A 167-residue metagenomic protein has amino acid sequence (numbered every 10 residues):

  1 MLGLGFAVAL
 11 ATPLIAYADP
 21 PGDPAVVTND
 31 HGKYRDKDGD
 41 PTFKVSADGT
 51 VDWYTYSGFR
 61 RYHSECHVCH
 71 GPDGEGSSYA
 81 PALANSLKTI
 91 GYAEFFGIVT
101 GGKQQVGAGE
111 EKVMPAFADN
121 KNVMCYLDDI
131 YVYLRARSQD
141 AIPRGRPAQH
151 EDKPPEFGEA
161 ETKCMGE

Functional and structural regions predicted by a protein language model:
M1-L4: Bacterial N-terminal signal peptides that target proteins for export
D19-K44, D52, G109-E167: Flexible coil segments in periplasmic/lumen-exposed cytochrome c-class electron-transfer proteins
Y34, V51-P72, G97-G101: Sequence/structural segment immediately N-terminal to covalent heme-attachment motifs in c-type and related
W53, S57, R61, S78 (+3 more regions): Extracytoplasmic/secreted proteins, especially bacterial periplasmic and envelope-associated proteins
H63, H67, G71, K88 (+2 more regions): Sec-exported extracytoplasmic/periplasmic mature domains
G74-G101, A116-N120: Gly/Gly-Pro-rich "capping" loops immediately C-terminal to redox-active cysteine motifs in periplasmic/lumenal
